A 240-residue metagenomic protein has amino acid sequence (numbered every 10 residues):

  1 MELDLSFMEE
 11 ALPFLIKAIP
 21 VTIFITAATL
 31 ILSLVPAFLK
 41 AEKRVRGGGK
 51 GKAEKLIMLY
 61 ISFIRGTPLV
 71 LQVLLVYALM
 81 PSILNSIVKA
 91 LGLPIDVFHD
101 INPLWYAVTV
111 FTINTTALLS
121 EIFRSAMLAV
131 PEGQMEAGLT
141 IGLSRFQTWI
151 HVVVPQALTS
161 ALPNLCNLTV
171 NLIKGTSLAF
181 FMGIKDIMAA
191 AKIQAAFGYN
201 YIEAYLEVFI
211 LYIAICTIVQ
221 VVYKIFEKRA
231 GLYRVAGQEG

Functional and structural regions predicted by a protein language model:
M1-G240: Transmembrane alpha-helices and adjacent helix-loop boundaries
